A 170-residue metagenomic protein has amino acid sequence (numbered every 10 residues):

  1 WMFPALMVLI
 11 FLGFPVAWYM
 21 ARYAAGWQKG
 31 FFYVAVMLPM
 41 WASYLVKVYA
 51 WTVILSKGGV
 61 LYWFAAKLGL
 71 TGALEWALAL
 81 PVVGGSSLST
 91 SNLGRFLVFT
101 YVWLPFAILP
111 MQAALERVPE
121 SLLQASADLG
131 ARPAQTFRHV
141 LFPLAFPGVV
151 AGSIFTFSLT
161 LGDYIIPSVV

Functional and structural regions predicted by a protein language model:
W1-M2, F31-Y33, V48, L93-G94 (+4 more regions): Short alpha-helical transmembrane interface motifs in multi-pass membrane proteins
W1-M20: Transmembrane alpha-helix signature in integral membrane proteins
L6, M37-W41, W103, D128: Residue-level signal for discrete positions within transmembrane alpha-helices of multi-pass small-molecule
V16-W51, A79, L123-Q124, F137 (+1 more regions): Cytoplasmic-entry segments and transmembrane alpha-helices of multi-pass inner-membrane transporters
R22-Y23, I54, A114-V118, T160 (+1 more regions): Helix-to-coil boundary motifs at intracellular loop junctions of multi-pass secondary transporters
Y33-V34, W63-L70, E120, Q124-D128 (+2 more regions): Short amphipathic alpha-helical coupling elements at transmembrane boundaries
L38, Y101, A107-S121, P133-G162: Transmembrane alpha-helices
V48-T100, A134, P167-V170: Membrane-interfacial helix termini and adjacent extracytoplasmic/periplasmic loops of multi-pass transporters
